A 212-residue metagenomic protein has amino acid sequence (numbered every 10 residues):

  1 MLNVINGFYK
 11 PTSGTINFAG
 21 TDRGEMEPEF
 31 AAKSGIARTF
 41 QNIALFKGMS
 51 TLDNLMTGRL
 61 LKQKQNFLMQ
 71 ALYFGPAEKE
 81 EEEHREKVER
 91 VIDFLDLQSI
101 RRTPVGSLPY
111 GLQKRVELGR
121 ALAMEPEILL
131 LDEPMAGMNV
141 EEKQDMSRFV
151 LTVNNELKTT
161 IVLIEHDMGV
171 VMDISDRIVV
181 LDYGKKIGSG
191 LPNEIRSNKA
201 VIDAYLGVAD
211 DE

Functional and structural regions predicted by a protein language model:
M1-E212: Glycine-rich phosphate-binding loops of nucleotide-dependent enzymes
